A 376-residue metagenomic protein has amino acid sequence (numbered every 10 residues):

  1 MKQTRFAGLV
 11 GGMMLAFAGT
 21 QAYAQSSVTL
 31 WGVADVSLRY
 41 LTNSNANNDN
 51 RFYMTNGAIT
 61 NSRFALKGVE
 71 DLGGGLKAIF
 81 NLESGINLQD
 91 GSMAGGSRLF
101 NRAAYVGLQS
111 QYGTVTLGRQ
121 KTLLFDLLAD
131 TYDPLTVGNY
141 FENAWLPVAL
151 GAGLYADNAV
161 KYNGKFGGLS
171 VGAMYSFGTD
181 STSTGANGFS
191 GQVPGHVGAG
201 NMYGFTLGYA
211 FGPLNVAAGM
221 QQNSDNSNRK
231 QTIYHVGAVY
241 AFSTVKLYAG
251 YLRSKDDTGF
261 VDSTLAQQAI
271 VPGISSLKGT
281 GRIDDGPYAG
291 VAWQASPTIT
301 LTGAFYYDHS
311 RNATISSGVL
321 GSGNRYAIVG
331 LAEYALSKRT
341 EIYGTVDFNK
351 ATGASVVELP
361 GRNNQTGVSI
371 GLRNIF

Functional and structural regions predicted by a protein language model:
M1-A24: Gram-negative bacterial Sec-dependent N-terminal signal peptides
Q25-L41, R51-D180, G208-G212: Outer membrane beta-barrel
A34-L38, L82-S84, R119, A173-F177 (+6 more regions): Transmembrane beta-barrel strands of outer-membrane/channel proteins
N50-S62, L99-R102, L154-N158, K165-G167 (+5 more regions): Residues that define the transmembrane beta-barrel architecture of outer-membrane proteins
A65-K67, Y105-G107, K161-N163, T206-G208 (+6 more regions): Outer-membrane beta-barrel architecture
L76-A78, G113-V115, G168-A173, P213-A218 (+3 more regions): Repeated loop/turn-to-beta-strand initiation elements of outer-membrane beta-barrel proteins
G198-V329: Detector for outer-membrane/organellar transmembrane beta-barrel domains, recognizing the amphipathic beta-strand
Y334-L336, N363-F376: Outer-membrane beta-barrel "beta-signal"
